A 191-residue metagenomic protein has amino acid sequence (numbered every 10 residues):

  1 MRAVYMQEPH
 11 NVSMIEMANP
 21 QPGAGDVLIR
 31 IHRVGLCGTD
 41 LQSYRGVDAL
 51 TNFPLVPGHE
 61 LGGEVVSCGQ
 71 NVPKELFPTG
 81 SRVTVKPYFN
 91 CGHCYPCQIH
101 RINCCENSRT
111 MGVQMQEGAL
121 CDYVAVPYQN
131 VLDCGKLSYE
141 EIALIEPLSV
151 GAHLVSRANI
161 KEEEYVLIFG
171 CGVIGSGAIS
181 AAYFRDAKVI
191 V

Functional and structural regions predicted by a protein language model:
R2, D26-L28, Y165: Residues that mark the start of a beta-strand
E8-H10, G23: Residue-level recognition of beta-strand termini and adjacent short loop/turns
H10-M14, G38-T39: Short N-terminal binding/cap micro-motifs at the start of the first secondary-structure element
A18-V34, D48-Y95, G135-L137: Glycine-rich beta-strand-centered segment in the early N-terminal region that forms part of a ligand/cofactor-binding
C37, K74, K86-L137: Cysteine-cluster motifs in flexible loop/terminal segments that predominantly coordinate metals
T39-R45: Cytochrome P450 core scaffold surrounding the K-helix E-X-X-R motif and the conserved "meander" helix-loop region
G80, L137-V191: Mid-domain Rossmann-like dinucleotide-binding core that forms the NAD(H)/NADP(H) cofactor-binding site
